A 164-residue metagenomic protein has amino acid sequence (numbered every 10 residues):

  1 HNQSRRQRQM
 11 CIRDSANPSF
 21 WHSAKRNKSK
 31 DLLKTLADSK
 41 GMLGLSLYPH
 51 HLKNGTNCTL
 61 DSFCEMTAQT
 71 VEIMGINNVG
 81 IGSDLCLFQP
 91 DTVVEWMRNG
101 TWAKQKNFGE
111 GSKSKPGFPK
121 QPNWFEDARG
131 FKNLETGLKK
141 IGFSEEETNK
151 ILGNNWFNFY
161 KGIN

Functional and structural regions predicted by a protein language model:
H1-I12: Single conserved hydrophobic/aromatic residue that forms the stacking wall/gate of nucleotide- or nucleobase-binding
R5-R6, S19-W21, P49-K53, L87-Q89: Active-site environment of divalent metal-dependent phosphoester hydrolases
R13, K40-G44, N78-G80: Structural preference for beta-strand elements that scaffold enzyme active sites
K25-K34: Alpha-helical scaffolding within the catalytic cores of extracellular/periplasmic polymer-degrading hydrolases
A37-L60: A conserved active-site cap/scaffold subdomain adjacent to cofactor or substrate pockets
L43, D84, T148: Conserved, mostly hydrophobic/aromatic
L47, M74-N99, A103-F108, S112-W124: Short acidic/histidine-rich active-site segments
P116-N164: Mid-to-C-terminal alpha-helical segments outside catalytic/metal-binding sites
